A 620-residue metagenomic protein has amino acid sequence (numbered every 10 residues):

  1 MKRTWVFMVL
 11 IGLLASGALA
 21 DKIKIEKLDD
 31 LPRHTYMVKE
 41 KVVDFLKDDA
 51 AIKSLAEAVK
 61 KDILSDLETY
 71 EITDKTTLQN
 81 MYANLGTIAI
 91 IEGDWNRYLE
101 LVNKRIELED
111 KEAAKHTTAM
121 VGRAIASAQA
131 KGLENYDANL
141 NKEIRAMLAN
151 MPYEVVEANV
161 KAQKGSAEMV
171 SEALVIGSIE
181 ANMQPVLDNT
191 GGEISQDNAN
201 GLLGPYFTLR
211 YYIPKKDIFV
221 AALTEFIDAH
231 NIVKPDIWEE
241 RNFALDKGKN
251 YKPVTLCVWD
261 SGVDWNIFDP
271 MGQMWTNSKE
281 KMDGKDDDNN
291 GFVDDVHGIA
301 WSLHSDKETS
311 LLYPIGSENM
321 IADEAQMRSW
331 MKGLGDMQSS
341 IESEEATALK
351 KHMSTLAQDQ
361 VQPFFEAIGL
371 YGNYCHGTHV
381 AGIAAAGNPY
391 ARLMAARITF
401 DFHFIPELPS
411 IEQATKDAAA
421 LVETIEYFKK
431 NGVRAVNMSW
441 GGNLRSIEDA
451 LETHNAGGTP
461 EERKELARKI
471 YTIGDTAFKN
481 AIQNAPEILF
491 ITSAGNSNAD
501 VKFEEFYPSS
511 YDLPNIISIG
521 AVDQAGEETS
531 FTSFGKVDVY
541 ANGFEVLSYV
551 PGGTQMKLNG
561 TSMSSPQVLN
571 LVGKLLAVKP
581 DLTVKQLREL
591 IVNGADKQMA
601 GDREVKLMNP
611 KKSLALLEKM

Functional and structural regions predicted by a protein language model:
L31-Y36, I72, Q79: Start-of-helix signal in alpha-solenoid helical-repeat scaffolds, especially tetratricopeptide repeats
D49-S65: Helix-turn-helix repeat elements of alpha-solenoid scaffolds
Y82, A89-E92: Residue at a conserved register position within TPR or TPR-like alpha-solenoid repeats
T118-T255, S261-M271, S329-P363: Protease zymogen maturation seam
K247-L256, S261-I383, G387-M394, F400-P409 (+3 more regions): Active-site core segment of subtilase-fold serine proteases
N437, K579-M620: C-terminal subdomain of the subtilisin-like protease fold in secreted/lumenal serine endopeptidases
E487, S493, F503-A577, D581: Extracellular S/T/G-rich loop segment that most often corresponds to the catalytic His/Ser-adjacent loop
